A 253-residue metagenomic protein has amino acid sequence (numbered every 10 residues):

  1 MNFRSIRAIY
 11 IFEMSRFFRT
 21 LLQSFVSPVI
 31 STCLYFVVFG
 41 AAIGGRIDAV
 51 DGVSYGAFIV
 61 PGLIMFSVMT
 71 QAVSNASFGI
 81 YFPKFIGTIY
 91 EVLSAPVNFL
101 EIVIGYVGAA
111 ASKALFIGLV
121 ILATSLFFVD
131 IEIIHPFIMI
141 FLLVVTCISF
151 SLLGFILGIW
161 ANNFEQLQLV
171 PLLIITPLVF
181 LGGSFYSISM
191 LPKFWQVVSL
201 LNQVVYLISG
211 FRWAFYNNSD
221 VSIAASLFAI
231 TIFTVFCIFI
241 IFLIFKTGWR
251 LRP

Functional and structural regions predicted by a protein language model:
M1-P136, F141-P253: Hydrophobic transmembrane alpha-helices and immediately adjacent juxtamembrane helices of multi-pass inner-membrane
